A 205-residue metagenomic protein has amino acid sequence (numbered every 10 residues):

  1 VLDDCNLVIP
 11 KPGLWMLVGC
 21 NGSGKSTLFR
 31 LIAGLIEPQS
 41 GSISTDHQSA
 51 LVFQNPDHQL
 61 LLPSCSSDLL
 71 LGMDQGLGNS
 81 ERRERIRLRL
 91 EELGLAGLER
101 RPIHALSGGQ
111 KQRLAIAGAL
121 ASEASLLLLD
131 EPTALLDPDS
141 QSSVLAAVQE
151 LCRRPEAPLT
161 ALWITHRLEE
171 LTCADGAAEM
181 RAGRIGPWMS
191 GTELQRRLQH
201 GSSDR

Functional and structural regions predicted by a protein language model:
V18-C20: The feature captures the beta-strand-to-loop junction immediately N-terminal to the Walker
A33: Helix-to-loop junction immediately C-terminal to a conserved catalytic motif
S80-L98: Conserved ABC ATPase "signature" region
P102-L106, Q110: Conserved ABC ATPase signature
I116: Hydrophobic anchor residue at the start of the ABC signature
L127-E131: Catalytic Walker B motif of ABC-type/P-loop ATPase nucleotide-binding domains
P138-S140: Helix N-cap at the start of a conserved alpha-helix in ABC-type nucleotide-binding domains
